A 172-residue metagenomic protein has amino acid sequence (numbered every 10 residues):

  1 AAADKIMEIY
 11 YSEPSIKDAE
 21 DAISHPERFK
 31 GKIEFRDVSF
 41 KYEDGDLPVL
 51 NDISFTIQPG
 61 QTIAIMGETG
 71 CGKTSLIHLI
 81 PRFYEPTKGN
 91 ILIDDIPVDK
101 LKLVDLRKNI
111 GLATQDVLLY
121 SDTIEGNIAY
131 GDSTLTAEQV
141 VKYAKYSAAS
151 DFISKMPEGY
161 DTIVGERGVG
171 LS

Functional and structural regions predicted by a protein language model:
A1-I9: Cytosolic ends of transmembrane helices, especially the final helix of ABC transmembrane type-1 domains
Y11, K17-A19, I23-S172: ABC-type nucleotide-binding domain
